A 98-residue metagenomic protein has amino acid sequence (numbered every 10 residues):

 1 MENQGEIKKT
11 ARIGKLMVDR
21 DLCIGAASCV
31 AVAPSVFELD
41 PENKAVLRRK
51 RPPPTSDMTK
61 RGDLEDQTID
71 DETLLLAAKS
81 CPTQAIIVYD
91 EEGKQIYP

Functional and structural regions predicted by a protein language model:
M1-L16, R20-L22, V32, R51-P52: Ferredoxin-type iron-sulfur electron-transfer modules and their immediate structural context
E2-I7, V36-G62, I69, Y89-P98: Non-heme iron-sulfur electron-transfer modules
I7-K9, G14, S28-V30, V36-E38 (+1 more regions): Residue-level signal for the start and early helices of compact helical domains
R12-K15, D63-T68: Short, exposed beta-strand "edge-strand" segments with a Pro/Gly-rich flavor and a Y/T-containing core
D19-V32, T68-Q84: Cysteine-centered iron-sulfur cluster-binding motifs in ferredoxin-type domains/subunits of redox enzymes
